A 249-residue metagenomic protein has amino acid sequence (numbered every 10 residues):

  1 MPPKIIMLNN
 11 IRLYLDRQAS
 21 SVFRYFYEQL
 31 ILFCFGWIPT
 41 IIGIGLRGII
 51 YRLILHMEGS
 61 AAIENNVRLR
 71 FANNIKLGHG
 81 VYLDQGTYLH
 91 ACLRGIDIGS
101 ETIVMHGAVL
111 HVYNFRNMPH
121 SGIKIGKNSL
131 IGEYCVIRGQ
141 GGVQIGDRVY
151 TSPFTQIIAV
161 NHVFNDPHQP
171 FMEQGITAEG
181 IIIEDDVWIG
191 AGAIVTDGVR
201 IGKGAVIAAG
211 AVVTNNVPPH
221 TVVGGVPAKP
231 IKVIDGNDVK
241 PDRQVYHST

Functional and structural regions predicted by a protein language model:
M1-S60, E101, R148, F154-T155 (+7 more regions): Terminal amphipathic alpha-helical/low-complexity segments used for targeting or macromolecular assembly
I31-L32, I42-G43, A62-E64, D84 (+2 more regions): A short, structure-level motif marking secondary-structure boundaries and short turns
H56, A62-N73: Long amphipathic N-terminal alpha/beta scaffold segment
R68-K76, Y82-V195, I234-N237: Flexible, glycine/small-residue-enriched loop-and-beta-strand segment within the central core of proteins
R200-G224, A228: C-terminal/domain-terminus segments
